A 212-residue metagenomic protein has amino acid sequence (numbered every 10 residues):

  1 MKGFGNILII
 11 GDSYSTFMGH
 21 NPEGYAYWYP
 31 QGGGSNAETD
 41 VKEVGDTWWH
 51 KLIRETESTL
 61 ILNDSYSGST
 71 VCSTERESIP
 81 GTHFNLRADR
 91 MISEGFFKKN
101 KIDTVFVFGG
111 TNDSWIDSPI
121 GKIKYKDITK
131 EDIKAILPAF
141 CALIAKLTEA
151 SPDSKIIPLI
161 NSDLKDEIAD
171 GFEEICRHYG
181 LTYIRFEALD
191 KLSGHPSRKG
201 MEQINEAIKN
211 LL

Functional and structural regions predicted by a protein language model:
M1-K42, V71: Short glycine-rich His-centered loop
N6, L60, D153-K155: Residues at the starts of beta-strands that form the adenosine-phosphate
G11, F17-G19, S65-G68, G110 (+1 more regions): Glycine-centered flexibility sites
Y14, S67-T70, D163, D190: Residue-level detector of flexible, active-site-proximal loop/helix-junction positions within diverse enzyme catalytic
G19-P22, T74-R76, S118-I120, A169-G171: Short aromatic-enriched loop/helix-cap "lid" or pocket-rim segments at secondary-structure transitions that line
Y27-G121, H195: Conserved SGNH/GDSL esterase-like catalytic core that processes O-acyl groups on lipids and polysaccharides
H83-L212: Alpha-helical cap/lid subdomain in secreted, periplasmic, or secretory-pathway luminal O-acyl-processing enzymes
